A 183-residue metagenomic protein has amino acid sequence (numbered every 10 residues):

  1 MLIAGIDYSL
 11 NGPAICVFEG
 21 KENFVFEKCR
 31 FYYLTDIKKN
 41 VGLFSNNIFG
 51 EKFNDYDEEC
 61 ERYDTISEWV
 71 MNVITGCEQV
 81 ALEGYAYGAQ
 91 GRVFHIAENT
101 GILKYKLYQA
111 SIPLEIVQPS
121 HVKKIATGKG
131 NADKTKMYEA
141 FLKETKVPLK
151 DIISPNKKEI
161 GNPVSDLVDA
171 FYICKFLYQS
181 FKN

Functional and structural regions predicted by a protein language model:
M1-N183: Phosphate- and other anionic-substrate recognition elements at nucleic-acid/protein interfaces
